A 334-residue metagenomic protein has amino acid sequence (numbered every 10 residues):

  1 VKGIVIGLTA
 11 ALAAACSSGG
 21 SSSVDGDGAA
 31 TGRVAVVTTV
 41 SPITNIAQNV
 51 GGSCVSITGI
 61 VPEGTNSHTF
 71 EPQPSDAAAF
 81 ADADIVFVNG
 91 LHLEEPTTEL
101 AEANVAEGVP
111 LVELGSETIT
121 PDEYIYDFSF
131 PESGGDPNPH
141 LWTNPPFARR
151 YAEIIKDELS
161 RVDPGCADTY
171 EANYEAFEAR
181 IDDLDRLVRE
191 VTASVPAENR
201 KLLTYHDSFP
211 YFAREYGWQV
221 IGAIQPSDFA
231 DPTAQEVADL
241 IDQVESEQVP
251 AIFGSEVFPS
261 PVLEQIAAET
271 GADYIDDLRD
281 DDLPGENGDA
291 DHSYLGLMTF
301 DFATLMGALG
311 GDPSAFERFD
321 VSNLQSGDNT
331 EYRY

Functional and structural regions predicted by a protein language model:
V1-A14: Sec-dependent bacterial lipoprotein signal peptides
C16-Y334: Extracytoplasmic metal-acquisition and chelation regions
